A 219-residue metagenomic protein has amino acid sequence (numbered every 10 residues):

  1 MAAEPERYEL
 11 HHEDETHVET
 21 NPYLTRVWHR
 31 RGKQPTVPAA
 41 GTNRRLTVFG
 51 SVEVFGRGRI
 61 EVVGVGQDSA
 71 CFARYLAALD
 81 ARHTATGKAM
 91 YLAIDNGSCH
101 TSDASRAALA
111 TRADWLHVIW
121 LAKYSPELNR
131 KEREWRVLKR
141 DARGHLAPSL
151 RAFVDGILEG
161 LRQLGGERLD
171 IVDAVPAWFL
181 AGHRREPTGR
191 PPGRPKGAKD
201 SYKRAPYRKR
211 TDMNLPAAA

Functional and structural regions predicted by a protein language model:
M1-A78, W178, G182-G193: Extended, low-complexity cationic-aromatic segments
E6-L10, K131-K199, T211-A219: C-terminal anion-handling pockets and recognition modules
E9, M90-Y91, H117: The start of beta-strands in P-loop NTPase/AAA+ ATPase cores
E13-V18, G50, L76, L92-G97 (+2 more regions): Short, conserved catalytic/metal-binding motifs centered on acidic residues
Q34-G41, A110-R130: RNase H-like polynucleotidyl transferase catalytic core
C71-Y91: Short, basic/hydrophobic alpha-helical segments
G87-T101, L121-Y124, N129: Acidic/histidine-rich, metal-coordinating catalytic segments
D103-A107: Distinct, well-ordered alpha-helical segments
